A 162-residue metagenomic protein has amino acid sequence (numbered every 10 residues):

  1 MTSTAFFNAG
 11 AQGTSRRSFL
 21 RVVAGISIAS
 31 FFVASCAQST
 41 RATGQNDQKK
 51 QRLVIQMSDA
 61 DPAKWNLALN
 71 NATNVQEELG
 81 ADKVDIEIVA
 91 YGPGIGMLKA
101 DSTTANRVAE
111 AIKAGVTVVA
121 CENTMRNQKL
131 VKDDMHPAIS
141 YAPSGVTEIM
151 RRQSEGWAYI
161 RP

Functional and structural regions predicted by a protein language model:
M1-T14, I28-F31: N-terminal secretory signal peptides
F7, D101-P162: A cross-taxonomic marker for long C-terminal extensions/tails that follow the last structured domain
A34-L53, A60: C-terminal segment of N-terminal export signals and the immediately downstream linker at the start of the mature
V54-Q56, E87-A90, V118-A120, R161: Structural recognition of the beta-strand scaffold that forms the well-ordered cores of secreted hydrolase catalytic
M57-D59, A90-G92, E122-M125, G145: A mature extracytoplasmic/lumenal domain signature
M57-L69, I95-L98: Short, glycine-rich nucleotide/cofactor-binding loops
L67-G80: Histidine-anchored nucleotide/phosphate-binding helix
D85-L98: Acidic helix-start/capping segments at beta-turn-to-alpha-helix junctions
